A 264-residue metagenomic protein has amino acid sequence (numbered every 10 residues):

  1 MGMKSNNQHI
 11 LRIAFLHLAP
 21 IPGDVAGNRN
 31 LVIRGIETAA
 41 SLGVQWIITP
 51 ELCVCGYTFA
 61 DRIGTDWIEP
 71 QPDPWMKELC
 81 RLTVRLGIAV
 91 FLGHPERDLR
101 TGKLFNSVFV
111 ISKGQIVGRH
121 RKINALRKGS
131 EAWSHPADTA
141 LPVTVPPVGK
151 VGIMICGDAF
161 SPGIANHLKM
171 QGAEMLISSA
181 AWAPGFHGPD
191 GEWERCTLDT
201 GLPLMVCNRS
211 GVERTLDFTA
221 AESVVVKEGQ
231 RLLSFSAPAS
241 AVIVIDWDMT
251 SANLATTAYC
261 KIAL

Functional and structural regions predicted by a protein language model:
G2-W46: N-terminal glycine-/serine-/threonine-rich phosphate-binding loop
K4-I13, V143-G152, M175: Beta-strand-turn-beta hairpins that frame and shape the catalytic cleft of phosphate-ester-processing enzymes
L18-A19, P95, K122-I123, C156 (+1 more regions): Active-site beta-loop-alpha junctions enriched in small/polar residues
V25, R34-K113, A183-L202: Cys-nucleophile CN-hydrolase/nitrilase-fold catalytic domain and related Cys-dependent amidase chemistry that acts on
P74-F91, F160-A241: CN hydrolase (nitrilase-like) catalytic-core segments centered on the catalytic cysteine and neighboring Lys/Glu
L92-H94, N106-V110, P142, E222-V225 (+1 more regions): Short beta-strand scaffold segments in enzyme catalytic cores
D98-Q171, G185-G191, R195, D199-L202 (+2 more regions): Active-site catalytic loop in hydrolytic enzyme cores
S107, R119-R121, S178, S234-S236 (+1 more regions): Residue-level detector of high-confidence beta-strand sites
